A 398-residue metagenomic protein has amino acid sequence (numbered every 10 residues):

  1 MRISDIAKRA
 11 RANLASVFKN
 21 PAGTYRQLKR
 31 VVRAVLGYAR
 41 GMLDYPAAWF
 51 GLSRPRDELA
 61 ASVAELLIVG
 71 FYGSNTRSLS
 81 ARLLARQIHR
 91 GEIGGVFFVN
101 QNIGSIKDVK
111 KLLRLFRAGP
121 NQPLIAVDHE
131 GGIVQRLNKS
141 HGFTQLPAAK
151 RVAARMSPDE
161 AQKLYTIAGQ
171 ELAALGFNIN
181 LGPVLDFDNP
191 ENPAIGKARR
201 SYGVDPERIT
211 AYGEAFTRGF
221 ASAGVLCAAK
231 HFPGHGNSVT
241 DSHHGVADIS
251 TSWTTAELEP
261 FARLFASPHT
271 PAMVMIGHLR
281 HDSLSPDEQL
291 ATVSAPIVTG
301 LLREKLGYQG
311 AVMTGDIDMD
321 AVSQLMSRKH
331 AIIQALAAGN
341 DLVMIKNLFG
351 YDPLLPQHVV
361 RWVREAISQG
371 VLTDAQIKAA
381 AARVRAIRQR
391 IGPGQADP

Functional and structural regions predicted by a protein language model:
M1-L52: Membrane-proximal basic amphipathic "stem/tether" segments
V31-H141, V343-I345: N-terminal hydrophobic targeting/anchoring segments and the immediately downstream early-domain regions of hydrolases
I68-L79, K150-D159, G245-T254, D318-L325: Active-site mouth loops of central-metabolism enzymes
T76-I88, L164-A168, L258-P260, R328-I332: Short, acidic/polar
V96, G104-N121, R208-I367, V371-L372: Second-shell residues forming the walls of enzyme active-site clefts
G104-V109, A154-I167, E207-T210: Glycine-rich anion/phosphate-binding loops
R117-T144, A161-D188, I209-P233: Glycine-rich, aromatic-flanked loop segments that form ligand/cofactor-binding clefts across common enzyme folds
R361, I367-D397: Mid-to-C-terminal alpha-helical segments outside catalytic/metal-binding sites
